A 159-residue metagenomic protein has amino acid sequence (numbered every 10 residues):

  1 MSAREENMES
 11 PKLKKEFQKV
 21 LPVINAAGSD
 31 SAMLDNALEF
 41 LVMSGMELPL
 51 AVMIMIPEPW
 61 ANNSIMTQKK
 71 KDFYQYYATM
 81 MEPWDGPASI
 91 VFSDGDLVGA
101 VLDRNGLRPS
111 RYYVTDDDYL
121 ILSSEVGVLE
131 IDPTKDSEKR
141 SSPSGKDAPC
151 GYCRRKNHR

Functional and structural regions predicted by a protein language model:
S2-R159: Conserved short alpha-helical segments that host acidic/polar catalytic motifs at enzyme active sites
